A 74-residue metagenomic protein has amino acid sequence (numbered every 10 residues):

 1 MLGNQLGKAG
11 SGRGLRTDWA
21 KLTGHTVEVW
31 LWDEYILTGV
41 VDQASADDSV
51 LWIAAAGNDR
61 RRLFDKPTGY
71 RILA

Functional and structural regions predicted by a protein language model:
M1-T38, A44-D48, A54-A74: Short glycine-rich, low-complexity segments
